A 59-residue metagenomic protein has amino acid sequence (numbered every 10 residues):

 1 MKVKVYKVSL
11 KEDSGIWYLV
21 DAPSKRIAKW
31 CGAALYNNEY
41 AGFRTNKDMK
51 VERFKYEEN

Functional and structural regions predicted by a protein language model:
M1-I16: Short aromatic-glycine-(Arg/Gly/Cys) micro-motifs in beta-strand/loop hairpins
K7-K11, K25, Y40: Generic structural signal for short, flexible, solvent-exposed coil/loop and linker residues
S14-K25: A short, exposed loop/beta-hairpin motif centered on an aromatic-Gly-Thr core
R26-C31: Short amphipathic alpha-helices within nucleic acid-binding modules
A33-N59: Short, mixed-charge low-complexity intrinsically disordered segments
